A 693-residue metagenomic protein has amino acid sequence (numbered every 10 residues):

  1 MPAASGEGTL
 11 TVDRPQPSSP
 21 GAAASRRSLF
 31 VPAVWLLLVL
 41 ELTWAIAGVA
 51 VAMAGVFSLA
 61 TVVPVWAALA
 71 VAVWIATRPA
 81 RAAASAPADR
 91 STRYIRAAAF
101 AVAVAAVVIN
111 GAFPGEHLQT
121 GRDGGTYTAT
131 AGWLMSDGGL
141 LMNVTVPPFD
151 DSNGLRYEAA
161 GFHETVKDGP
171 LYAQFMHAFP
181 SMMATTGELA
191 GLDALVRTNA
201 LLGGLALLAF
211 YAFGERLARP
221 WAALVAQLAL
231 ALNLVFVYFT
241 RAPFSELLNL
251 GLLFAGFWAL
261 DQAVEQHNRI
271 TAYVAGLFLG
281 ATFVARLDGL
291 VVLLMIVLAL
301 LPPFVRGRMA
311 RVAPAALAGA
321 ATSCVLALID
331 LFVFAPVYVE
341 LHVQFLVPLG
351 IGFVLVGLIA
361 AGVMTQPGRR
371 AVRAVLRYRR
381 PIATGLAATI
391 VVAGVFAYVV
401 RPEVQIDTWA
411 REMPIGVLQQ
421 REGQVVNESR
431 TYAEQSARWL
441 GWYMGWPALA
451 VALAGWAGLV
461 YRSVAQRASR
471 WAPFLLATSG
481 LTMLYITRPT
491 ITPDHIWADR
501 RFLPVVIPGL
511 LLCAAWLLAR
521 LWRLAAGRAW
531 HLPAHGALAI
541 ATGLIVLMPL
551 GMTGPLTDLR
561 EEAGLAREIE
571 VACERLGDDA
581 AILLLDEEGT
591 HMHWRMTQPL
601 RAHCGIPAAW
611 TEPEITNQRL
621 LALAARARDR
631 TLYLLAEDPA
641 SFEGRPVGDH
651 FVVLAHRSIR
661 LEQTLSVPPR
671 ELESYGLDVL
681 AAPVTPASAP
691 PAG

Functional and structural regions predicted by a protein language model:
M1-A97, R306-G455, L621-A624, V647-F651 (+2 more regions): Membrane-embedded, hydrophobic transmembrane alpha-helices
A52, F213, A226-Q227, T271-R286 (+2 more regions): Membrane-interface alpha helices of multi-pass inner-membrane proteins
A70-P79, A194-L217, A255: Transmembrane-helix motifs of polytopic, lipid-linked glycan transferases
V104-A112, G289, T487-R488, L517 (+1 more regions): Transmembrane alpha-helical segments
G132-G187: Interfacial juxtamembrane loops and adjacent helix segments that form the catalytic/substrate-binding surfaces
D193-A194, F210-L232, G251, V264-V274 (+3 more regions): Transmembrane-helix signature of polytopic, membrane-embedded enzymes that assemble or transfer cell-envelope glycans
V235-L248: Short acidic/glycine- and proline-prone juxtamembrane loop motifs at membrane-interface regions of multi-pass membrane
G256-T271, P302-M309: Membrane-interface transmembrane helices that cradle and orient dolichyl/undecaprenyl
